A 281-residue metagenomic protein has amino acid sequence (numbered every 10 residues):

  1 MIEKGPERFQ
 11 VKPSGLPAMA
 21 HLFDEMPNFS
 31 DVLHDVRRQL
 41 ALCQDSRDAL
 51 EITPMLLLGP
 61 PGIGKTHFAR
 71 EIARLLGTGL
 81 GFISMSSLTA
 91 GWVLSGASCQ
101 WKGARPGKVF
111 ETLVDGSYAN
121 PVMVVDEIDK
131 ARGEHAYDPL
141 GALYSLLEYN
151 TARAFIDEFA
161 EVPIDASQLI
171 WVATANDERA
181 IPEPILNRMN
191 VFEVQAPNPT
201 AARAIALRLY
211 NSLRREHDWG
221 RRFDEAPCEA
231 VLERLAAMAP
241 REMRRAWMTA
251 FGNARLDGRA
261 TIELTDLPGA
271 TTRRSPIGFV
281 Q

Functional and structural regions predicted by a protein language model:
M1-L16: Interdomain "pre-motor" coupling segment immediately N-terminal to P-loop NTPase/helicase cores
P13-L58: Pre-Walker A (pre-P-loop) alpha-helix and adjacent loop at the N terminus of AAA/AAA+ ATPase modules, a conserved
L50-M85, V114, E183: Walker A/P-loop
L75-R105, T112, R132, A202: AAA+/P-loop NTPase substrate/partner-engagement loops
S117-N120, F155-T174: AAA+/SF3 P-loop NTPase mechanochemical coupling elements
V125-I164: Conserved catalytic/switch belt of AAA+ P-loop NTPases
E178-P184, Q195-T261: Conserved C-terminal "switch" segment of AAA+ ATPases
D257-Q281: C-terminal engagement/docking regions of AAA+ P-loop ATPases
